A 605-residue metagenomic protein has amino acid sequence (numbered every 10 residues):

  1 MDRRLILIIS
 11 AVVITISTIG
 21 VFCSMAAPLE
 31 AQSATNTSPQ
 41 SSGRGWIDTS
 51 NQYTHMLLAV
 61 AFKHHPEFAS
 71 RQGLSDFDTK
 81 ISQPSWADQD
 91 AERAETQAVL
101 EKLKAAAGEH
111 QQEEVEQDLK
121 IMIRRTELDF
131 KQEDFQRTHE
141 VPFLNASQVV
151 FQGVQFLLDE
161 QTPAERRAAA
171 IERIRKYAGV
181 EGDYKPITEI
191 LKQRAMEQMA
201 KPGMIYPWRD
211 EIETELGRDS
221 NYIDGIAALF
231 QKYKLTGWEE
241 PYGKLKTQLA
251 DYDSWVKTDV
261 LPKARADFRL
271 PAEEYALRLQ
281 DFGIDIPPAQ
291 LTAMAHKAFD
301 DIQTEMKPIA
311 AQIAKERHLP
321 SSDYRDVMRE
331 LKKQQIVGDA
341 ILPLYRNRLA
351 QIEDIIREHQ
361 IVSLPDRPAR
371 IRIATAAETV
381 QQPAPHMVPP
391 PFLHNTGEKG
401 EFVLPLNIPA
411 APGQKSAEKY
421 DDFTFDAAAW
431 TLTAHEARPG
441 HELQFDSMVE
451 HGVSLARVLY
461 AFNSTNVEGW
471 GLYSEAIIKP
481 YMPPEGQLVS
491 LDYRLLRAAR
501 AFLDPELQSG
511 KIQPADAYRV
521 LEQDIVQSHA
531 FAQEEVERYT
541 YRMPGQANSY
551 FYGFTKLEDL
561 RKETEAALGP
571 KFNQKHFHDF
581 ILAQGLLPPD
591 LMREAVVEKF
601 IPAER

Functional and structural regions predicted by a protein language model:
M1-R4: Positively charged n-region of N-terminal signal peptides that target proteins for export
L7-I9, A31: Generic detector of low-complexity/intrinsically disordered segments and short hydrophobic N-terminal stretches
I9-S24: Bacterial N-terminal signal peptides
G20-T35: Signal peptide processing junction and immediate N-terminal pro/mature segment of secreted/exported proteins
Q32-R605: N-terminal maturation segment of proteins
